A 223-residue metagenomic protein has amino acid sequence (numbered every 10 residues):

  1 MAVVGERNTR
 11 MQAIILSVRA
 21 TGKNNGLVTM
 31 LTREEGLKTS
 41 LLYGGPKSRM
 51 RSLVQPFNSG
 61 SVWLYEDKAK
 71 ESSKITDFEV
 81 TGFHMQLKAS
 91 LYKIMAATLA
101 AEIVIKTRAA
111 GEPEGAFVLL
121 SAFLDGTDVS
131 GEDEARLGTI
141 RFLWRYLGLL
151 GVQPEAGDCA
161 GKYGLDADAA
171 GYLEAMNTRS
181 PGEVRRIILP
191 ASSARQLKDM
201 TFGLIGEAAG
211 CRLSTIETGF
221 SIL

Functional and structural regions predicted by a protein language model:
A2-G26, L31-L223: Non-catalytic alpha-helical scaffolds and adjoining flexible linkers that form interface surfaces for assembly
